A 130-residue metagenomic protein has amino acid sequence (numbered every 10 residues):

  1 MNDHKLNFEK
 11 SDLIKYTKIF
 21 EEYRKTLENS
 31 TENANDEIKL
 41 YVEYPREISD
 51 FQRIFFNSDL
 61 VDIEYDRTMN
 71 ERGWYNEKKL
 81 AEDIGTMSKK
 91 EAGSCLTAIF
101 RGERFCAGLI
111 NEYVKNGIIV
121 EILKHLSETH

Functional and structural regions predicted by a protein language model:
M1-N7, K78-L80, R104-A107: Charged, low-complexity surface segments at secondary-structure and domain boundaries
N2-D62: Short terminal alpha-helical segments
K5, W74-K90: Short, charge/polar-rich alpha-helical segments
S11, Y16, S30, I63 (+4 more regions): Low-complexity, intrinsically disordered/propeptide-like segments
K25-V42, E82-T86, R101-Y113: Charged, low-complexity interaction regions
S49, I54-N57, V61-N76, G93-T97: Amphipathic alpha-helical repeat scaffolds of TPR domains
K90-H130: Amphipathic alpha-helical binding modules
